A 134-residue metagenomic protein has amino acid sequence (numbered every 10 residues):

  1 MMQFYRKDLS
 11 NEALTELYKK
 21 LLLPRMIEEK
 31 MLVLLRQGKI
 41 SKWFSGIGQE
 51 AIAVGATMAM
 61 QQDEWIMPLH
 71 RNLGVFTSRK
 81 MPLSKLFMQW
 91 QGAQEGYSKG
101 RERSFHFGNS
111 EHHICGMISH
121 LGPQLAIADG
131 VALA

Functional and structural regions predicted by a protein language model:
M1-S41, Q62: Cofactor-/ligand-binding subdomain signature composed of acidic, glycine-rich, tryptophan-containing flexible loops
E29-A134: Cofactor-binding active-site loop characterized by glycine-rich and histidine/acidic residues
